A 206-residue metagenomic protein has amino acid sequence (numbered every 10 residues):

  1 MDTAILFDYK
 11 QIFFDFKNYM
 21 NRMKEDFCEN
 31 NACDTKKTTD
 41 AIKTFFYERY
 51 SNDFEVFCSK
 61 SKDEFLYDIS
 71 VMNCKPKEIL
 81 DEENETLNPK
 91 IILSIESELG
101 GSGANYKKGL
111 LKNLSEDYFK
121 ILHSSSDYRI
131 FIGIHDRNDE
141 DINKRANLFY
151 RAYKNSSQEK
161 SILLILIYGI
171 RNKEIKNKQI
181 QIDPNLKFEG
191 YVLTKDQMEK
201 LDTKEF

Functional and structural regions predicted by a protein language model:
M1-Y67, M72-K77: Acidic-basic catalytic patches of nuclease active cores, encompassing PD-(D/E)XK and other metal-cofactor nuclease
I69, K90-S102, I121: Conserved catalytic cores of phosphodiester-cleaving nucleases, focusing on short active-site segments
S70-S94: Active-site beta-strand-loop-beta-strand hairpin of nuclease catalytic cores that positions key catalytic residues
E78-L87, G100-E116, E174-I182: Intrinsically disordered, low-complexity coil segments
T86-K90, H123-S125, E159: Flexible, charged surface loops at secondary-structure boundaries
L93, S126-I134, S161-L166: Hydrophobic beta-strand segments of well-ordered beta-sheets in folded domains
L99-Y153: Catalytic cores of nucleic-acid endonucleases
R137-F206: Domain-level recognition of nuclease-like catalytic cores that cleave nucleotide substrates
